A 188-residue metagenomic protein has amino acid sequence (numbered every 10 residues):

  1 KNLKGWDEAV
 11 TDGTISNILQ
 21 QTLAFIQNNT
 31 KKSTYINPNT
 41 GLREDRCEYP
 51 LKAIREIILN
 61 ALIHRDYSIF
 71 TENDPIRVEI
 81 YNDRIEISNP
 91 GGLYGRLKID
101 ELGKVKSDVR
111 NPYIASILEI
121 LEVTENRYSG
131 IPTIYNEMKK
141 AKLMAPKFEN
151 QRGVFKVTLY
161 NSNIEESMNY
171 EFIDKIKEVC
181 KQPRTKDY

Functional and structural regions predicted by a protein language model:
K1-Y188: C-terminal regulatory or interaction extensions
